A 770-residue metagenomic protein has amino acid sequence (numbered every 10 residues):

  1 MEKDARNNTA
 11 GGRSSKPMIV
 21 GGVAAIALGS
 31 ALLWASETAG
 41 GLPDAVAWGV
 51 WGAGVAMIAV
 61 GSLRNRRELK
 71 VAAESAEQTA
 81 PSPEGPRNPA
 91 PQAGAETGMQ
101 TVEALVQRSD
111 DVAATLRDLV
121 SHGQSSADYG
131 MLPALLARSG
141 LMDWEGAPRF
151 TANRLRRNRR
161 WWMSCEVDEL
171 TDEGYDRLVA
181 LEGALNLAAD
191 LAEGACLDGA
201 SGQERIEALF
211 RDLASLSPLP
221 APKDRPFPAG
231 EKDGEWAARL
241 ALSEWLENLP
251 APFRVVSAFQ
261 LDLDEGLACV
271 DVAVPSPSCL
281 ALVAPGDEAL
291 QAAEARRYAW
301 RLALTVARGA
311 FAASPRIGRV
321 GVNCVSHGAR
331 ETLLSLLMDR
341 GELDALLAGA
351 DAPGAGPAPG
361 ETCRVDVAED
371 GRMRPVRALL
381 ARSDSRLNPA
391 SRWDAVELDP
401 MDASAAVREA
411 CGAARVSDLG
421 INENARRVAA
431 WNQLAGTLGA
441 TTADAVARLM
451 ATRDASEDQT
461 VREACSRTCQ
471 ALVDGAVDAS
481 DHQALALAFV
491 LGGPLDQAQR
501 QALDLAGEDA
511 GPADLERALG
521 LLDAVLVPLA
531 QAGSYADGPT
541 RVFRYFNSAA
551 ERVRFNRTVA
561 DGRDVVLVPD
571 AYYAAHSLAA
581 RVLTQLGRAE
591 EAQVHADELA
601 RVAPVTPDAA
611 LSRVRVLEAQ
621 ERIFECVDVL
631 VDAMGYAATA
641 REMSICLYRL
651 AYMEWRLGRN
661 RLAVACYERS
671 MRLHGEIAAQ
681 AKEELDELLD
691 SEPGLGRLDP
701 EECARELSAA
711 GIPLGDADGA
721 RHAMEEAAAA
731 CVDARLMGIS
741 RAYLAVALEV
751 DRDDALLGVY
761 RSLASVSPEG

Functional and structural regions predicted by a protein language model:
E2-A443, D481-A486, S577, T639-M643: Long, charge-dense low-complexity segments
P86-A93, T97, V102-L119, D128-L132 (+8 more regions): Boundary/linker segments of alpha-helical solenoid repeat arrays
R448, E463-A471, D481-A484, Q497-D504 (+7 more regions): "A position-specific structural signal for the A-helix of alpha-solenoid helical repeats
A451-D454, D523-V527, V631-G635, N660-A679 (+3 more regions): TPR/TPR-like (Sel1-like) alpha-helical repeat modules
D458, A471-H482, A488-G492, F546-R563 (+4 more regions): Alpha-helical linker/edge segments of TPR/alpha-solenoid repeat scaffolds and analogous pre-/post-domain helices
L505, D509, L583, L617 (+3 more regions): Residue at a conserved register position within TPR or TPR-like alpha-solenoid repeats
